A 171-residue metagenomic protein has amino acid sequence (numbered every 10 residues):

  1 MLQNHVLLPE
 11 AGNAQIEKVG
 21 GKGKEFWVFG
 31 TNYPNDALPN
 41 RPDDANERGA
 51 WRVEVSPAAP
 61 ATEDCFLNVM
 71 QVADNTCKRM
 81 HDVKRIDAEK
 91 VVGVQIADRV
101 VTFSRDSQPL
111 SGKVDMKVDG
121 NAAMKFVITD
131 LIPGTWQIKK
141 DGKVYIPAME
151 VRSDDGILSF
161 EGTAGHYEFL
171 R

Functional and structural regions predicted by a protein language model:
M1-G142, I146, E150, D155-Y167 (+1 more regions): CBM-like, beta-strand-rich accessory domains located in the C-terminal region of large, secreted polysaccharide-active
